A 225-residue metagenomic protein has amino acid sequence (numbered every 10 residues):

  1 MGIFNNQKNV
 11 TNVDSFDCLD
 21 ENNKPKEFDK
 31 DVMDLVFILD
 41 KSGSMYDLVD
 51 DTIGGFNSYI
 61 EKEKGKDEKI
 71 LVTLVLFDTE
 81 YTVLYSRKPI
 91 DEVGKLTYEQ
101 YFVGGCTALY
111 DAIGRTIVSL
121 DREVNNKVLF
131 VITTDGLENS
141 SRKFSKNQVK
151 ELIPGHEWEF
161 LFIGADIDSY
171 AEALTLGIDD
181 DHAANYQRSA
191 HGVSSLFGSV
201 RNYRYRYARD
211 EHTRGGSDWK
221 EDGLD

Functional and structural regions predicted by a protein language model:
M1-D225: Acidic, low-complexity intrinsically disordered regions
